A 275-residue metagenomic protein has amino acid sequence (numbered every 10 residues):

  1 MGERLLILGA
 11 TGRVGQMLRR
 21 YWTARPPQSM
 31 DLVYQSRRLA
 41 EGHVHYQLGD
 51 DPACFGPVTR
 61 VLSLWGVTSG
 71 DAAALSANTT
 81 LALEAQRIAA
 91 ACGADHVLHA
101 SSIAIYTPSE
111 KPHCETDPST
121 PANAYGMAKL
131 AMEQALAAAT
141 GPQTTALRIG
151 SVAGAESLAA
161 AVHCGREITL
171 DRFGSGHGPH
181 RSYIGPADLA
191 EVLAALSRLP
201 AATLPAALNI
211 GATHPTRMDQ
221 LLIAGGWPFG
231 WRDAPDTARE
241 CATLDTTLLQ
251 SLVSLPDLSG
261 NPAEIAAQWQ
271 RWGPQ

Functional and structural regions predicted by a protein language model:
E3-R25: N-terminal Rossmann NAD(P)H-binding glycine-rich loop of SDR-like oxidoreductase domains
L8, L64, V97-I103, L147-I149: SDR active-site strand-loop-helix element
G42-L81, I88: NAD(P)H-binding glycine-rich loop region in Rossmannoid oxidoreductase-like domains and their noncatalytic homologs
L83-A124: Conserved Rossmann-fold NAD(P)-dependent oxidoreductase catalytic core, especially the SDR/UDP-sugar
A122-T145: Active-site Tyr-X1-5-Lys
A138-R181: NAD(P)-dependent short-chain dehydrogenase/reductase
L189-E240, T246: Mid/C-terminal beta-alpha module of Rossmann-like enzyme folds, strongest in SDR-family dehydrogenases/epimerases
R217-I223, D233-Q275: Conserved C-terminal active-site "lid" loop/helix of NAD(P)H-dependent oxidoreductases that clamps the redox cofactor
